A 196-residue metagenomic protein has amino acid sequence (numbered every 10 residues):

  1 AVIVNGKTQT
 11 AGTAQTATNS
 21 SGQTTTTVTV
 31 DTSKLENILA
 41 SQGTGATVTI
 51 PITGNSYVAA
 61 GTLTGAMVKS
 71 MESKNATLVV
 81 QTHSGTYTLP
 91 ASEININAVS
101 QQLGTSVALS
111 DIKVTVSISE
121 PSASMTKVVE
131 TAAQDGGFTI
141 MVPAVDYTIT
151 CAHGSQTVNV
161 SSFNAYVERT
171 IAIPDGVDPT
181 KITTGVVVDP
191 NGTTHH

Functional and structural regions predicted by a protein language model:
A1-T26: Ser/Thr/Gly/Pro-rich low-complexity, disordered linker/stalk segments of secreted and cell-surface proteins
S20-T184, D189: Proteolytic processing hotspots in large secreted/extracellular or virion-associated proteins and select intracellular
N191-H196: Surface-exposed loop/edge segments in extracytoplasmic proteins
